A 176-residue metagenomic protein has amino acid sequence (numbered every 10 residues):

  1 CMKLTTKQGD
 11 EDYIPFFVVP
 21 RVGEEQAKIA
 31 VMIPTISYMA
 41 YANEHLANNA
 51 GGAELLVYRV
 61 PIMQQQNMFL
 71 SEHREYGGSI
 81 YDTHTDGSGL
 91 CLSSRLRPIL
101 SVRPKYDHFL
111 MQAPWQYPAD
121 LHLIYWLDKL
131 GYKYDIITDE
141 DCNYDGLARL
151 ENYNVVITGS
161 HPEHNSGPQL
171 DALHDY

Functional and structural regions predicted by a protein language model:
C1-L4: Short, aromatic- and glycine-rich surface loops/edge beta-strands on solvent-exposed regions
T6-L150: Aromatic-Pro/Gly-enriched surface loop or interdomain linker that acts as a lid/target-recognition segment
I29-M32, L150-Y176: Short alpha-beta junction capping motif
